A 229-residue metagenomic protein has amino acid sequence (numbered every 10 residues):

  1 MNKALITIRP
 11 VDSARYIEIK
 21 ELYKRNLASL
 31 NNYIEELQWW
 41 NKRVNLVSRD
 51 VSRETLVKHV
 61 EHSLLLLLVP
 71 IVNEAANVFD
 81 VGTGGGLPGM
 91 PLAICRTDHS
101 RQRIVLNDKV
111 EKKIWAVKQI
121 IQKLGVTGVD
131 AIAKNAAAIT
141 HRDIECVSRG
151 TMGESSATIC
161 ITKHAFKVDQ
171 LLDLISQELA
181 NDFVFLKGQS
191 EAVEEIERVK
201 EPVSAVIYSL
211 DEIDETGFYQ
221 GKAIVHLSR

Functional and structural regions predicted by a protein language model:
N2-N73, F79, K112-T127: Class I SAM-dependent transferase core
L37, L92, K187, L227: Residue-level signal for inorganic ion chemistry
N41, R96, I121, V199-V203: Conserved hydrophobic residues forming the short capping helix/wall of the S-adenosyl-L-methionine
E61-I144, G153, A157-T158: Conserved SAM/SAH cofactor-binding pocket of Class I
K109, H164-A165, L186-S190: Short strand-turn motif at the edge of the Rossmann-like AdoMet-binding core
I161: A conserved beta-strand element that flanks and buttresses the S-adenosyl-L-methionine
L172-F183: A short glycine-rich, Lys/Arg-flanked "PGG" loop and its adjoining helix->strand segment in the class I
G188-R229: Active-site capping/gating segments
